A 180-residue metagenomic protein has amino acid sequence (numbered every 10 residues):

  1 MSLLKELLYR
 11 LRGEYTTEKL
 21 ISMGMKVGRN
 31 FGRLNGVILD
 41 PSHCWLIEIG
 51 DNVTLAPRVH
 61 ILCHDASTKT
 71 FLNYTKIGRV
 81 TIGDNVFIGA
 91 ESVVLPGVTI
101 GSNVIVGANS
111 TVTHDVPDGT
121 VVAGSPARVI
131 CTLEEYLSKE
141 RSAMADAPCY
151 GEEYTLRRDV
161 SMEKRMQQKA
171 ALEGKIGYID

Functional and structural regions predicted by a protein language model:
M1-G24, A127-D180: Terminal amphipathic alpha-helical/low-complexity segments used for targeting or macromolecular assembly
L20-I21, K26-V27, F31-I130: Structural signal for interior beta-strand "rungs" in well-ordered beta-sheet cores of soluble enzyme domains
